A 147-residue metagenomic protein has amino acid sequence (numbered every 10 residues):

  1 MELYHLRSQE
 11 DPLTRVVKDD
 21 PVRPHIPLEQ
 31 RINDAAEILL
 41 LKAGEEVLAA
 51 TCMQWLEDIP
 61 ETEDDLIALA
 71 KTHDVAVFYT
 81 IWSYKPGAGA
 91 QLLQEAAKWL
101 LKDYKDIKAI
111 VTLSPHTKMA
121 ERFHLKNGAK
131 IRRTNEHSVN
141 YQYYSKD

Functional and structural regions predicted by a protein language model:
M1-H73, W82, K108, Y143-D147: Non-catalytic substrate-recognition and accessory regions of acyl/acetyltransferase enzymes
A35-A36, G128-I131: Short glycine-aromatic motifs
D64-G128, E136: Acyl-donor binding region in acyl/amide transferases
K130-Q142: Conserved catalytic-core motifs of GNAT/GCN5-like acyltransferases
